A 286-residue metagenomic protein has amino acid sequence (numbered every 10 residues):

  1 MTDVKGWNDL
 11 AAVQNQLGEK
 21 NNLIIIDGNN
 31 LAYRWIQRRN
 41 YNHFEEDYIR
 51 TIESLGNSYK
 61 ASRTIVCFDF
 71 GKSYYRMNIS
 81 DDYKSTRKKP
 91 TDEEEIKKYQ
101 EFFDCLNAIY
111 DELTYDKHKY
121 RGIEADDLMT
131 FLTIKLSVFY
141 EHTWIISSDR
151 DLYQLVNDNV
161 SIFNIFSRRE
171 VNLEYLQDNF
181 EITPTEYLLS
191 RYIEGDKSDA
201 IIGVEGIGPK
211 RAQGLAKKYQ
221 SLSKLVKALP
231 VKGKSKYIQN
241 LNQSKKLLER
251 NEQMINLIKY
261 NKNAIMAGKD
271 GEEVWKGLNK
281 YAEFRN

Functional and structural regions predicted by a protein language model:
T2-N8, K88-G268, E273, F284: Extended two-metal-dependent nuclease catalytic cores across DNA- and RNA-processing enzymes
T2-Y110, S167: Domain-level signal for Mg2+-assisted phosphodiester chemistry and nucleotide/NA-binding surfaces in nucleic-acid
Y41-F44, A267-G277: Short, polar loop/linker segments at the starts of domains and inter-domain junctions
L278-N286: Long, highly charged low-complexity segments enriched in Glu/Asp and Lys/Arg with interspersed Ser/Thr
